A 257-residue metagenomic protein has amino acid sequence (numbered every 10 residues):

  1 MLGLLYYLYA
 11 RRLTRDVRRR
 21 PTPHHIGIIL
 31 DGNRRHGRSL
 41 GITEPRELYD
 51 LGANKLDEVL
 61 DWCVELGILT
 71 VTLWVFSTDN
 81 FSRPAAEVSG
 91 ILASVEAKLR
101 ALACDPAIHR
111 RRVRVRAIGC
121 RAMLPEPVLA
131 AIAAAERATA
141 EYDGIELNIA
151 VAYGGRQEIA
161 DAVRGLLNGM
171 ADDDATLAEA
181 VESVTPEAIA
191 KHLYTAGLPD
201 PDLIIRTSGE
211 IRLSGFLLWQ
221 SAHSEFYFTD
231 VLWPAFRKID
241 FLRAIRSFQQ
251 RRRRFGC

Functional and structural regions predicted by a protein language model:
M1-C257: Flexible, compositionally biased loop and terminal segments
